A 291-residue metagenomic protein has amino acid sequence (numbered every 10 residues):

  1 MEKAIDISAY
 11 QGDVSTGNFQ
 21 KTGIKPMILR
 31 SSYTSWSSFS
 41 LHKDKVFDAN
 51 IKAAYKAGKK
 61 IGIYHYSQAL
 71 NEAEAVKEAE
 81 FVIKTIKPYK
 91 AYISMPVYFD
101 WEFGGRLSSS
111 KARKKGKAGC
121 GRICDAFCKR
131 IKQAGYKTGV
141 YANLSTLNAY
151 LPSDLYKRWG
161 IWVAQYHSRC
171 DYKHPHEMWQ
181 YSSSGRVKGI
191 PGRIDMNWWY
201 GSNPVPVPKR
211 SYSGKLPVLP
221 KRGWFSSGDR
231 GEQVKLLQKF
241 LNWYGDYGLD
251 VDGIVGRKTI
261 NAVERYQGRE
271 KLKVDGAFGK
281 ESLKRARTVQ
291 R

Functional and structural regions predicted by a protein language model:
M1-A126, K132-A134: Substrate-binding cleft of extracellular glycoside hydrolase catalytic domains
M1-G17, K21, K25, D154-G214: Functionally critical loop-and-helix segments that line ligand-binding/catalytic clefts of soluble enzyme domains
I61, K137-G139, I161, G248: Hydrophobic anchor at the start of a short beta-strand that flanks the dinucleotide cofactor-binding loop
I83-F99, F103-G105, L151-P175: Structural recognition of alpha->loop->beta junctions
I131-A149: Aromatic-lined carbohydrate-recognition surfaces of secreted/lumenal glycan-active proteins
P208-G253, R291: Acidic, Ser/Thr/Pro/Gly-enriched interdomain connector segments
V263-Y266: Conserved hydrophobic/aromatic packing and binding residues within compact polymer-binding modules
